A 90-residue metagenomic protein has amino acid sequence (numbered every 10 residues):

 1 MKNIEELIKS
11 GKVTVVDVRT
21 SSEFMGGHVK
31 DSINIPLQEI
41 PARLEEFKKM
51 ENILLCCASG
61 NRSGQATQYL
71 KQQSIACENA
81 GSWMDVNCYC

Functional and structural regions predicted by a protein language model:
K2-T14, V18-N52, N61-C90: Rhodanese-like catalytic fold shared by cysteine-dependent sulfurtransferases and DSP/PTP-type phosphatases
C56: Short, surface-exposed ligand- or partner-binding patches at beta-edge/loop junctions that are enriched in aromatics
